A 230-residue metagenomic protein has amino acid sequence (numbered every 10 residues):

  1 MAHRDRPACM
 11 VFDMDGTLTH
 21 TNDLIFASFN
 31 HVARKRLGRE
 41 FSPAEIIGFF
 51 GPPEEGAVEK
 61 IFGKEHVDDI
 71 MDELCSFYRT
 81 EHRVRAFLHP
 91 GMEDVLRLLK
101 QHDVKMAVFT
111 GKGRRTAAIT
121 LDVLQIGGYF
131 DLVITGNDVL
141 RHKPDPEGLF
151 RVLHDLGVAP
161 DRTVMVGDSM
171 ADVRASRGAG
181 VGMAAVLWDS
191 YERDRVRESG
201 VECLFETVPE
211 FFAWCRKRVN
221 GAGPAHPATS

Functional and structural regions predicted by a protein language model:
M1-F12, N220-S230: Non-catalytic pre-domain segments flanking phosphatase-related domains
H3-D5, Q101-V104, L156-R162, R218-A222: Glycine-rich phosphate-binding loop signature in dinucleotide/nucleotide-binding domains
H3-H102: N-terminal helical cap/lid subdomain that shapes the substrate entry/recognition surface in HAD-like hydrolases
V11, L18, M106-F109, R141 (+3 more regions): Conserved SAM-binding loop
S28, A57, G91, T116-I119 (+3 more regions): Phosphate- and divalent-cation-binding pockets in alpha/beta enzyme and binding domains that engage nucleotide-derived
R34-R36, G56-K64, R85, E93 (+5 more regions): Substrate-recognition/cap helix-loop segment adjacent to the acidic, metal-dependent catalytic center of Asp-based
Q125-T135, R195-A213: Structural recognition of alpha->loop->beta junctions
V164-F205: Acidic, Mg2+-coordinating phosphoryl-transfer loop and its flanking beta/alpha structural elements, shared across
